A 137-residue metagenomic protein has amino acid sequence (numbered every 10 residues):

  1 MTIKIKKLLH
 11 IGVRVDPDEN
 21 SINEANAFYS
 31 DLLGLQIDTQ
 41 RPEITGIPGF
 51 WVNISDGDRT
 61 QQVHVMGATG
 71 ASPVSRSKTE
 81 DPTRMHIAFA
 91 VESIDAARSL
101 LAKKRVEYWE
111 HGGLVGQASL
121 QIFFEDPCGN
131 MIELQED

Functional and structural regions predicted by a protein language model:
M1-K7, Q40, R98-D137: Vicinal oxygen chelate
M1-N26, M85-I87: N-terminal beta-strand motif that seeds the catalytic metal site of vicinal oxygen chelate
D18-E19, V91-D95: Helix N-cap motif at beta-to-alpha junctions
S21-I37: Amphipathic alpha-helical segments
N23, D95-L100: Short amphipathic alpha-helices within nucleic acid-binding modules
Q36-K78, M131-D137: Conserved short beta-strand elements that form part of the metal-binding/catalytic scaffold of enzyme active sites
I44-P48, T83, V115-L120: Short acidic/glycine-enriched loop/turn segments that link adjacent beta-strands
H86-A90, F123: Active-site scaffold segments
